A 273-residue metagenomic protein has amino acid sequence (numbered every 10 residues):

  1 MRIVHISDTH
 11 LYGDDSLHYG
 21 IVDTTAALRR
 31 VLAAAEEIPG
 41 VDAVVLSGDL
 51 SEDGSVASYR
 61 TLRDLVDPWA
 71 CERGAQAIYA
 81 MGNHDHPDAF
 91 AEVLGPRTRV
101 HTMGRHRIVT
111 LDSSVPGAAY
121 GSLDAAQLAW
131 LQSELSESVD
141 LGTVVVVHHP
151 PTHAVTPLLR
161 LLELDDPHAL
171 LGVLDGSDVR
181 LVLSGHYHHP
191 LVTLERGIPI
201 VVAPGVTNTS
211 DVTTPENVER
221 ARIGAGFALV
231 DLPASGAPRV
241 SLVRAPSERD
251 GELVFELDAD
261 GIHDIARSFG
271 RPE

Functional and structural regions predicted by a protein language model:
M1-G13, R105-V115, V144-V147, I198-P204 (+1 more regions): Active-site-proximal beta-strand elements of phosphoester/diester hydrolases
M1-T61: N-terminal active-site segment of His-dependent metallophosphoesterases
I3, D8, V44, D49 (+8 more regions): Divalent metal-coordination and catalytic microenvironments
S7-A27, E52-G54, H86-E92, G117-A125 (+4 more regions): Acidic/histidine-rich helix-loop elements that form or flank divalent-metal/phosphate-binding sites at the catalytic
H10, L50-S51, H84-D85, S114 (+3 more regions): Catalytic metal-binding/acid-base residues of hydrolase active sites
V31-A43, Y120-V201, A228, P238 (+1 more regions): His/acidic metal-ligating clusters that form di-metal
S55-E137, A169-D175, R196, E216 (+1 more regions): Extended active-site neighborhood of metal-dependent phosphoesterases/phosphodiesterases
A203-T213: His/Asp/Glu-enriched short active-site or ligand-binding loop at hydrolase and phosphoryl-transfer sites
